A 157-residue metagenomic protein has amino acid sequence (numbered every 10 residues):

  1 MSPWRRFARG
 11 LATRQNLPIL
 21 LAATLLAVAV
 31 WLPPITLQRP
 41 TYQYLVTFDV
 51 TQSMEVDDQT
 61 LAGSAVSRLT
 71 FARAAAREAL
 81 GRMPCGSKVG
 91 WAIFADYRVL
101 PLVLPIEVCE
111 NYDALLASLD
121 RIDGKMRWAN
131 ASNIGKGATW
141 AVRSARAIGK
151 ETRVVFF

Functional and structural regions predicted by a protein language model:
M1-V46, V50-L61: Acidic, polar low-complexity linker/tail segments
S2-I19, R68-R77, L102-V108: Short, charge-rich amphipathic segments
L26, D49-T51, A72, W91-D96 (+3 more regions): DG-centered beta-turn motif at the end of beta-strands
R39-Y44, M54-V89, I106-Y112: …and closely analogous acidic/polar surface helices at protein-protein or active-site interfaces in A-domain-like
V50, R68-A79, N111, S118 (+1 more regions): Stable alpha-helical elements in mature extracytoplasmic
Q52, R77-K88, D120-G124, V142-K150: Sec-exported extracytoplasmic/periplasmic mature domains
D58-S67, P101-I106, D120-A131: Second-shell loop/turn segments in exported
S87-I122, I134, T139-A145: Short beta-strand-loop
